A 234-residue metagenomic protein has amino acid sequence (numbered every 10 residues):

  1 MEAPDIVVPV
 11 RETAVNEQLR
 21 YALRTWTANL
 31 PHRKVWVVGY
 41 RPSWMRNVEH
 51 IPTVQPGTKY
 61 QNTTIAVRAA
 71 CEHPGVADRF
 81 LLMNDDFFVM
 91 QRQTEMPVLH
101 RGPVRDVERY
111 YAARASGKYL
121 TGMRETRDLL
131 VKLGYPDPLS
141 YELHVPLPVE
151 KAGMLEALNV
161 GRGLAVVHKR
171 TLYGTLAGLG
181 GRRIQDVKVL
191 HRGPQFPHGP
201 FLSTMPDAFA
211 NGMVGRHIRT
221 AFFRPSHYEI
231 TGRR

Functional and structural regions predicted by a protein language model:
M1-G57, L179, T204-R234: N-terminal anchoring/stem segment of glycosyltransferases
V8, T63-V67, H73, R101 (+5 more regions): Membrane-interface amphipathic segments in extracytoplasmic regions
R11-L19, P56-T63, Y119-G122, L143 (+1 more regions): Aromatic-acidic/polar surface patches that form glycan- and anion
N16-T25, P52-M83: A conserved donor-nucleotide-binding helix/loop in the catalytic core of Leloir-type glycosyltransferases
W44-A69, E95-P103, F201-T204: Active-site regions of enzymes building and remodeling cell-envelope glycoconjugates
F87-F88: Acidic metal-phosphate-binding loop of nucleotide-sugar-dependent transferases
Q91-G122: Conserved donor-nucleotide/metal-binding helix-loop-beta segment in metal-dependent transferases, i.e., the alpha-helix
T121-G212: Catalytic core and acceptor-binding pocket of nucleotide-sugar-dependent glycosyltransferases
